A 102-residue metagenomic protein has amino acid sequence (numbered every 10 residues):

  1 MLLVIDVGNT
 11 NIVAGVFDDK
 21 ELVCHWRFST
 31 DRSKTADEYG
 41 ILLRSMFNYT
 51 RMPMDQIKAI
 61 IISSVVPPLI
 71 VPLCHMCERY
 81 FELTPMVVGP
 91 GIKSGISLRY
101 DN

Functional and structural regions predicted by a protein language model:
M1-L2, A59: Residue-level preference for the first positions of well-ordered beta-strands
L2, N48-T50, C74: Short secondary-structure capping/turn segments at boundaries of alpha-helices and beta-strands
L2-L43: Short glycine-rich, Thr/Ser-proximal phosphate-binding strand/loop in the N-terminal lobe of ATP-dependent enzymes
A14, H25, S45-M46, Q56 (+1 more regions): Noncatalytic linker/hinge segments flanking ATPase motor cores
D18, S45, H75, R79: Short, well-ordered alpha-helices that flank and scaffold nucleotide-derived cofactor binding pockets
Y39-D55: A short, N-terminal amphipathic alpha-helix
M52-N102: Short beta-strand-loop/turn "lid" adjacent to the catalytic site in phosphate-handling enzymes
